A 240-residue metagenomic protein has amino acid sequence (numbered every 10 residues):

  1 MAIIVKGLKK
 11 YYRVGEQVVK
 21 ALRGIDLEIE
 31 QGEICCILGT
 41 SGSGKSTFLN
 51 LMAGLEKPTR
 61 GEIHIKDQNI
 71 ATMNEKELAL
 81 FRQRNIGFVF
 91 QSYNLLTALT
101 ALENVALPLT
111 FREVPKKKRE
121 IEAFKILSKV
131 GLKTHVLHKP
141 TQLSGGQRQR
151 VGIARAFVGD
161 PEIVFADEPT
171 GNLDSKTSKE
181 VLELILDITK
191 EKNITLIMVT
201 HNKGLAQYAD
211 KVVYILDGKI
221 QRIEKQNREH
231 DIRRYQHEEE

Functional and structural regions predicted by a protein language model:
A2-I215: ABC family nucleotide-binding domain
K219-E240: Conserved beta-strand-loop-alpha-helix hinge in the C-terminal portion of ABC ATPase nucleotide-binding domains
